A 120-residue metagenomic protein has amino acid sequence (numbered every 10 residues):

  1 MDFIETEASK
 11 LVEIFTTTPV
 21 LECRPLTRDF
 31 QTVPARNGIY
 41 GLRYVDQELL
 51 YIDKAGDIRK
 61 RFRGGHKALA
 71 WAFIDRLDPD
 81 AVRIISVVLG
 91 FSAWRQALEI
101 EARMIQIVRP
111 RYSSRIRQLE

Functional and structural regions predicted by a protein language model:
M1-D57, R95-E99: GIY-YIG nuclease catalytic motif and its immediate N-terminal context
E7-A8, T27-Q31, G65-I74, E120: Short, functional N-terminal and low-complexity linear motifs
I14, R61, G65, I107: Residues that form generic nucleotide/phosphate-binding pockets
A55-I100: Conserved short loop/helix modules at catalytic or binding sites in compact beta-alpha or helix-hairpin-helix contexts
I100-R109: Short amphipathic C-terminal alpha-helix that caps PH/PH-like domains
V108-E120: Coupling/hinge elements of helicase-like and P-loop NTPase modules
